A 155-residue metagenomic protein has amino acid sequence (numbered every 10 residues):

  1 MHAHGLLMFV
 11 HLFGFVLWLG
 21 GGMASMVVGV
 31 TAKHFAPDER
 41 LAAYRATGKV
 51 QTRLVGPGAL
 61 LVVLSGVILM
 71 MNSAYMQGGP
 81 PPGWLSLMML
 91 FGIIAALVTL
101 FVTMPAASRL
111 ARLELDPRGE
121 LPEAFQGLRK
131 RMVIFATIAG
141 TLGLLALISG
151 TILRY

Functional and structural regions predicted by a protein language model:
M1-Y155: Polytopic transmembrane helical bundles with strong interfacial aromatic enrichment
